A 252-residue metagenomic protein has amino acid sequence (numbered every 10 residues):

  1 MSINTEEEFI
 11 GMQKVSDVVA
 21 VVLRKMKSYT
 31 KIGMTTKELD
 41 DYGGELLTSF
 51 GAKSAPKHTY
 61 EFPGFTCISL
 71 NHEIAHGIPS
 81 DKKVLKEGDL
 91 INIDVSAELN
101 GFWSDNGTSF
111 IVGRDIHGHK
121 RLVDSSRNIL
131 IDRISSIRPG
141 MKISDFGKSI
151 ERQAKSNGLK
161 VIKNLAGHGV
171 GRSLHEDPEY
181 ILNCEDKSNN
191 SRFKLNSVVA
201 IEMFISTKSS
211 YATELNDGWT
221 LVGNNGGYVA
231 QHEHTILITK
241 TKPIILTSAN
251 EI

Functional and structural regions predicted by a protein language model:
M1-I252: Active-site neighborhoods and metal-handling regions in enzymes and metal-associated proteins
